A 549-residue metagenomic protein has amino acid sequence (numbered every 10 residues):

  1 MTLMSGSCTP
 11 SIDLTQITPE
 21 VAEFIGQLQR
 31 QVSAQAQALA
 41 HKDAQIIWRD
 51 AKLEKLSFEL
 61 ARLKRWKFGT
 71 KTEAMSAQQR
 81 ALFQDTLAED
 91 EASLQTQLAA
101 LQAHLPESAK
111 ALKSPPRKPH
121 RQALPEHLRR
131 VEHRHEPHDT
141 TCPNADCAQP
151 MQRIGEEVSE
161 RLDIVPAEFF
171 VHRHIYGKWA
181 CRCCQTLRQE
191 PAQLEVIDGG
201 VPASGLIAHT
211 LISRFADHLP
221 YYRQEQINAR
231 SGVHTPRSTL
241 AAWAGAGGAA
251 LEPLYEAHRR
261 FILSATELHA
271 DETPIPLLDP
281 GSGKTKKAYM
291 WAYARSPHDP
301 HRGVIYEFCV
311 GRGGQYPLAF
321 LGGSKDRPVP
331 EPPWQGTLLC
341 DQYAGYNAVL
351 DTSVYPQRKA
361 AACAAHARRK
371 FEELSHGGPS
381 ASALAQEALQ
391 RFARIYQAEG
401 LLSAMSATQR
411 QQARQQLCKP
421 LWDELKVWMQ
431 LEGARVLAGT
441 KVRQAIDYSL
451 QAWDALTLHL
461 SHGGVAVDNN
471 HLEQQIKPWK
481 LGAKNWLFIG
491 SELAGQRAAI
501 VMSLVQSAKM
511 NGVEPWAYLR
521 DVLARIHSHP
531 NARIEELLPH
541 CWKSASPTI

Functional and structural regions predicted by a protein language model:
M1-D198, H269-A270, P276, I549: Short, flexible loop/hinge motifs at secondary-structure junctions
M1-S5, Q37, A44, E54 (+6 more regions): Catalytic center-proximal scaffold of phosphoryl-transfer enzymes
